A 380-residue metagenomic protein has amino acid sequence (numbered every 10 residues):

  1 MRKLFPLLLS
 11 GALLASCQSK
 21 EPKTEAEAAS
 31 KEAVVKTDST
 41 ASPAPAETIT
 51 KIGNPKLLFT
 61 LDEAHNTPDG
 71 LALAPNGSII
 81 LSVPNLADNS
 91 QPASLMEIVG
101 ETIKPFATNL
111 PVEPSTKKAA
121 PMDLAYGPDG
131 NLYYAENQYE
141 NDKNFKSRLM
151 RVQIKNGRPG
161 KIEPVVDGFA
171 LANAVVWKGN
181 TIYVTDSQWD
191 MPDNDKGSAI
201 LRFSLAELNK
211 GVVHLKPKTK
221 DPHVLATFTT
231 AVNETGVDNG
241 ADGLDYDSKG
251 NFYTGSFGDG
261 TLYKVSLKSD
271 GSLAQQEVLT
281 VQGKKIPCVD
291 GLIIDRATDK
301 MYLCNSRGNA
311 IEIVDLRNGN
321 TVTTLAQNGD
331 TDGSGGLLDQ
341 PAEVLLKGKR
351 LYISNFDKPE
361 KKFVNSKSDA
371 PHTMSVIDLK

Functional and structural regions predicted by a protein language model:
L14-S16: C-terminal motif of bacterial Sec signal peptides marking the signal peptidase cleavage site
Q18-K20: Bacterial signal peptide processing site
A41-H65, F228: A short helix->beta-strand "capping" segment at the edge of beta-propeller domains
A64-S78, N85, Q91-P92, V112-L132 (+4 more regions): Beta-rich, blade/repeat-based domains predominating in secreted/periplasmic proteins but also intracellular
I79-N89, Y126, L132-N144, V184-N194 (+4 more regions): Conserved beta-strand positions in repeat-built beta-propeller and related beta-rich domains
P92-M96, R148-M150, S198-L201, T261-Y263 (+2 more regions): A short loop-to-beta-strand structural motif that recurs across blades of beta-propeller domains
I98-T102, Q153-R158, S204-L208, S266-G271 (+2 more regions): Short loop/turn segments that connect beta-strands within beta-propeller blades
L345-K380: Blade-level signature of beta-propeller repeat domains, shared across WD40, Kelch, NHL, RCC1 and BNR/Asp-box propellers
